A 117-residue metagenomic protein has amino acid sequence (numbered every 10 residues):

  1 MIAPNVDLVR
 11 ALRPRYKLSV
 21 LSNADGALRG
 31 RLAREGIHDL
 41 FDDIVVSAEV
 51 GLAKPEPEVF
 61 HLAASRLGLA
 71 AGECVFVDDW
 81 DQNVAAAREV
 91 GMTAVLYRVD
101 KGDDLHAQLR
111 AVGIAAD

Functional and structural regions predicted by a protein language model:
M1-L18, P57: Short, acidic loop-to-helix structural element flanking the phosphoryl-transfer center in phosphate-processing enzymes
N5-L8, A24, L28: Amphipathic alpha-helical interface surfaces
S19-N23: Short beta-strand segments
D25-D117: Asp-based, Mg2+/Mn2+-dependent phosphohydrolase catalytic module
